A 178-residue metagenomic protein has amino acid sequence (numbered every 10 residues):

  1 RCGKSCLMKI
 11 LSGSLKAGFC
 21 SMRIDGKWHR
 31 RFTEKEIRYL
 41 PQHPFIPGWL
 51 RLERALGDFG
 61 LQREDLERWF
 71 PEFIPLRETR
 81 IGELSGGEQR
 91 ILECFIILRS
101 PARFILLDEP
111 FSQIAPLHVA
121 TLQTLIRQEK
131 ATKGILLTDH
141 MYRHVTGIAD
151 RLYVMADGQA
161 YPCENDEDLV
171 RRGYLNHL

Functional and structural regions predicted by a protein language model:
S12: Helix-to-loop junction immediately C-terminal to a conserved catalytic motif
A17-K35: Conserved ABC transporter NBD signature motif
H43, G48-R63: Q-loop/switch helix immediately C-terminal to the Walker
R80-L84: Conserved ABC ATPase signature
I97-L98: ABC ATPase C-loop
E109-P110: Walker B catalytic motif
T138-H140: H-loop/switch region of ABC-family ATPase nucleotide-binding domains
Q159-L178: Conserved beta-strand-loop-alpha-helix hinge in the C-terminal portion of ABC ATPase nucleotide-binding domains
